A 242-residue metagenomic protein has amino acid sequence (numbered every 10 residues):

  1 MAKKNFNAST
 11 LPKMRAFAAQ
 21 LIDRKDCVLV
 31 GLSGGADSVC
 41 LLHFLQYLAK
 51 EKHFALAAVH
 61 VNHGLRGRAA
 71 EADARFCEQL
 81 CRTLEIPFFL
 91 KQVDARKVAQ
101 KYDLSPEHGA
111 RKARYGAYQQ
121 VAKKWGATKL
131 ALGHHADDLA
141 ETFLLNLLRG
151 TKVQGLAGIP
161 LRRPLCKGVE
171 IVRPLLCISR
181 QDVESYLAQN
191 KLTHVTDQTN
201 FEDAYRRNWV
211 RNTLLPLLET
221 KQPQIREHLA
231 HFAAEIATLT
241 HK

Functional and structural regions predicted by a protein language model:
A2-T213: Core alpha/beta nucleotide-donor-binding catalytic domains of modification enzymes
L165-V169, A204-K242: ATP/NTP-dependent adenylation/nucleotidyl-transfer catalytic domains that generate, transfer, or process NMP-activated
